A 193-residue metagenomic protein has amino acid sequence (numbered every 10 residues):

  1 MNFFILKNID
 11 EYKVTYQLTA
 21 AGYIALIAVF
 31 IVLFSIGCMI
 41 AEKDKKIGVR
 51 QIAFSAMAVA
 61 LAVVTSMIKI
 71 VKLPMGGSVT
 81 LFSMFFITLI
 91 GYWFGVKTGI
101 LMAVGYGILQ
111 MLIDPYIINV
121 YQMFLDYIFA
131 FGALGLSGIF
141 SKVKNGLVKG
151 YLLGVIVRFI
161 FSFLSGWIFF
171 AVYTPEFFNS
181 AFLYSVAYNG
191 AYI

Functional and structural regions predicted by a protein language model:
M1-A20: Short, strongly hydrophobic alpha-helical membrane anchors
K7-N8, Y12, S66-V79, V104-I139 (+1 more regions): Interfacial aromatic-anchored transmembrane helix boundaries in multi-pass membrane proteins
G22-L89: Hydrophobic transmembrane alpha-helices
M57, L101-I108, F124, I128 (+2 more regions): Hydrophobic residues within alpha-helical transmembrane segments of multi-pass solute transporters/permease subunits
S66, V157-F170: C-terminal TM-helix exit segments that contain a strictly Trp-centered aromatic cap at the helix terminus
L81-G99, L136-S137: Generic transmembrane alpha-helix motif of multi-pass integral membrane proteins
K142-I160, A181: Internal alpha-helical transmembrane segments of multi-pass membrane proteins
A181-I193: Individual transmembrane alpha-helices with interfacial aromatic-anchor signatures
